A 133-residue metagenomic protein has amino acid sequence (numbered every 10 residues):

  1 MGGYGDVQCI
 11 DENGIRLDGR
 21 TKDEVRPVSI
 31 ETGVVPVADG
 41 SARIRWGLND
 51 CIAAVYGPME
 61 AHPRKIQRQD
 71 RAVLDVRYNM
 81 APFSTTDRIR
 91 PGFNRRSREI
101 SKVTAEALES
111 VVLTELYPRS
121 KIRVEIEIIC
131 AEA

Functional and structural regions predicted by a protein language model:
M1-P36, R45: Short, Gly/Pro- and small/polar-rich lid/capping loops
T32-S120: Glycine-rich, flexible beta-strand/loop modules in the N-terminal catalytic cores of phosphate-handling
A105, E125-A133: Conserved mixed alpha/beta catalytic, RNA-binding, or beta-rich assembly cores of soluble enzyme, regulatory
